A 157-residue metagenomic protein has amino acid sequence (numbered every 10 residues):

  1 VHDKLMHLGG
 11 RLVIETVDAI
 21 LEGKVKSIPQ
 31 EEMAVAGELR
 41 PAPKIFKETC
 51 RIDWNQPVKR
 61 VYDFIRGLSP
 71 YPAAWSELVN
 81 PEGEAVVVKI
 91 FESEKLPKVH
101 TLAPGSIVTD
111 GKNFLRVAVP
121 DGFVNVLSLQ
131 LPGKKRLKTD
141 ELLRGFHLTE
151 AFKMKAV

Functional and structural regions predicted by a protein language model:
V1-L96: Active-site-proximal loop/hinge segments within enzyme catalytic domains
Q56, Y62-V157: C-terminal active-site/capping subdomain that shapes the small-molecule cofactor and substrate pocket of enzyme
